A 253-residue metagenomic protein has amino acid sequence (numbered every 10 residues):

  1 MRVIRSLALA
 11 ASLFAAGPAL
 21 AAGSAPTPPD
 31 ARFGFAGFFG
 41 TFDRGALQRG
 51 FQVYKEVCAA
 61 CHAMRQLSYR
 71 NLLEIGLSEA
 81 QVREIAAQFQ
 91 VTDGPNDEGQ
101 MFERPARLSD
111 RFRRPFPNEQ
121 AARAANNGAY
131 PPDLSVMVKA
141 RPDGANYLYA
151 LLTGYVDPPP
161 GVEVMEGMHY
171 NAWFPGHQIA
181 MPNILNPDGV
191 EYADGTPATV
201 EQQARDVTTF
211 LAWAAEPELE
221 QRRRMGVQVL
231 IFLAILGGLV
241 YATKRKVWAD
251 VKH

Functional and structural regions predicted by a protein language model:
M1-A11: Bacterial N-terminal signal peptides that target proteins for export
A16-P18: N-terminal signal peptide c-region/cleavage motif recognized by signal peptidases
T27-Q52, A63-V82, G195, A215 (+1 more regions): Electrostatic cytochrome c docking/interface patches
Y54-R65, V207: The canonical Cys-X-X-Cys-His
Q90-Q178: Membrane-proximal low-complexity regions enriched in glycine and acidic/polar residues
W173-P175, A180-E216: Extended, hydrophilic extramembrane loops/domains of integral membrane proteins
R222-M225, I231-H253: Juxtamembrane interface at the cytosolic side of transmembrane helices
